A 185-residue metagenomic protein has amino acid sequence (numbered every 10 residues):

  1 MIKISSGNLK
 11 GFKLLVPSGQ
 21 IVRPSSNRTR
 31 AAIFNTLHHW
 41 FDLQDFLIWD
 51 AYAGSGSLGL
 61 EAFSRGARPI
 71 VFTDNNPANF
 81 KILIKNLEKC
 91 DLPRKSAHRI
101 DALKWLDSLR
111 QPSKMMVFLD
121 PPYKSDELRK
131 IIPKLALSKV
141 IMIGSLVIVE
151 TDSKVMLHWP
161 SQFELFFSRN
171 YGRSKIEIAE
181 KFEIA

Functional and structural regions predicted by a protein language model:
M1-A185: Class I S-adenosyl-L-methionine-dependent methyltransferase catalytic core
